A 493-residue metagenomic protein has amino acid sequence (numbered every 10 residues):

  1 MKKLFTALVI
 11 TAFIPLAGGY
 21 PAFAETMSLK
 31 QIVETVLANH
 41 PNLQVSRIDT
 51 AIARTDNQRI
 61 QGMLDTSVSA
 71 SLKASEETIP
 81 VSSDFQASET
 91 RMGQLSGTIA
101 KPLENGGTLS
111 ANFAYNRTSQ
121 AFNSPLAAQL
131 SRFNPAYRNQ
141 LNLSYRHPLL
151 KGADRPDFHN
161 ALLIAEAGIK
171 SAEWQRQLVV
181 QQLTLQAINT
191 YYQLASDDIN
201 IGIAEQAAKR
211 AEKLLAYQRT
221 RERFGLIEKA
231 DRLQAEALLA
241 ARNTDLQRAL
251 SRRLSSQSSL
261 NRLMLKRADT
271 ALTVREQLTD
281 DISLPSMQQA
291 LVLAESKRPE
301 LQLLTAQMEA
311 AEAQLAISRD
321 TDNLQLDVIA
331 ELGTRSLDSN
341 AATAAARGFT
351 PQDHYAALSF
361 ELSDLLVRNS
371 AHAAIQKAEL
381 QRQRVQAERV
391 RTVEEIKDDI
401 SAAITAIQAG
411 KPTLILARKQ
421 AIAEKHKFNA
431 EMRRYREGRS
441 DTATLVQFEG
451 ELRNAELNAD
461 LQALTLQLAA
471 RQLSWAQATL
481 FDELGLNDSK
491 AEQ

Functional and structural regions predicted by a protein language model:
K3, W174-L293, A406, E451-L452 (+2 more regions): Periplasmic alpha-helical coiled-coil/stalk elements that build and connect Gram-negative outer-membrane
A7-G18: Bacterial N-terminal signal peptides
F23, T78, A268, V274-R275 (+4 more regions): Acidic, low-complexity, intrinsically disordered peripheral segments
E25-V33: Regulatory alphaC helix of protein kinase catalytic domains
Q44-I48, I52, Q61-G62, E104-R138 (+9 more regions): Sec/SRP-type N-terminal targeting helices
L72-L143, R275-L284, A316, D320 (+2 more regions): Small/polar, glycine/serine/threonine/aspartate-rich low-complexity segments that form flexible
E222-L226, Y435-R439, A476: A short glycine-centered flexible hinge/capping loop motif at secondary-structure junctions
R439-L461: Short terminal targeting/anchoring segments
